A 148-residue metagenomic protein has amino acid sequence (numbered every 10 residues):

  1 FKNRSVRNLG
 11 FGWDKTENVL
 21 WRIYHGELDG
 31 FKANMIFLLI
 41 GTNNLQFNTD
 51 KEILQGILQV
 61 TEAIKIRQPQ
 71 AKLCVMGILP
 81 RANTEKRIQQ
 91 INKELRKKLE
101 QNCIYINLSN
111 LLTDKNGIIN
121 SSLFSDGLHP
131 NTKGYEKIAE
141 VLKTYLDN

Functional and structural regions predicted by a protein language model:
F1-E62, I66-Q68, P80-K93: Conserved SGNH/GDSL esterase-like catalytic core that processes O-acyl groups on lipids and polysaccharides
W13, N34, K72, L112-K115 (+1 more regions): Residue-level signal for well-ordered alpha-helical segments
I40, V75-L79, S121: Surface-exposed aromatic
Q68-C74: A non-catalytic structural micro-motif
A82-N148: Catalytic His-Asp segment of secreted/periplasmic serine-dependent ester chemistry enzymes
